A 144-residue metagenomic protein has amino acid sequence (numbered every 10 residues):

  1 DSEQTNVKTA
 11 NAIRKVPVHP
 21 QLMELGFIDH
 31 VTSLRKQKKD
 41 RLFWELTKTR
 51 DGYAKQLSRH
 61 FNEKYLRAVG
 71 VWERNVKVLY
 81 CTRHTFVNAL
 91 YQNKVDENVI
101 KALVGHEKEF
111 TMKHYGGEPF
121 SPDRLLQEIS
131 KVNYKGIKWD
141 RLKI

Functional and structural regions predicted by a protein language model:
D1, H19, W44-T47, G116: Residue-level detector of conserved, well-ordered beta-strand and adjacent loop positions that form binding/recognition
D1-G26: Conserved tyrosine-mediated DNA breakage-rejoining catalytic core shared by Y-recombinases
S2-E3, T47-K48, H84, F120: Residues that form or immediately flank small-molecule/cofactor binding pockets and catalytic motifs
A12, S33-L34, L142-I144: Extended, non-catalytic subsegments within catalytic or DNA/protein-binding/adaptor domains
V16, T32-R41, T49-D51, K55-A102 (+1 more regions): Short, basic (Lys/Arg/His-rich) helix/loop patches that form interaction surfaces in the mid-to-C-terminal regions
G26-I28, D40, E45-K48, L142: Helicase-associated low-complexity regulatory tails and linkers flanking the ATPase motor
V104-W139: Catalytic-site neighborhood detector that most strongly recognizes the C-terminal catalytic loop/helix of tyrosine
